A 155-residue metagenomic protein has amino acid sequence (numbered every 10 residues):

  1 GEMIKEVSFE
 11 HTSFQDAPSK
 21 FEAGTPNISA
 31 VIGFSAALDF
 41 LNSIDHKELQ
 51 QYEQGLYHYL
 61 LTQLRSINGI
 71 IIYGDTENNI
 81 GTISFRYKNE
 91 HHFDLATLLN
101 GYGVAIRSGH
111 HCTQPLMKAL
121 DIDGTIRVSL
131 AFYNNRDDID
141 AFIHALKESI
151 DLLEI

Functional and structural regions predicted by a protein language model:
G1-I155: Pyridoxal 5′-phosphate
